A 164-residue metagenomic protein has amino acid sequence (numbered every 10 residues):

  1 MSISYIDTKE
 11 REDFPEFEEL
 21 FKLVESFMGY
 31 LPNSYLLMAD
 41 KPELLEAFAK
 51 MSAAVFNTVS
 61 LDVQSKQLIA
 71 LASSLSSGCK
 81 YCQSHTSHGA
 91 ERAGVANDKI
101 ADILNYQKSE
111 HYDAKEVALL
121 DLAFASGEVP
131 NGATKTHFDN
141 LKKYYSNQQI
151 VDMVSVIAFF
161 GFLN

Functional and structural regions predicted by a protein language model:
M1-N164: Hydrophobic alpha-helical segments
